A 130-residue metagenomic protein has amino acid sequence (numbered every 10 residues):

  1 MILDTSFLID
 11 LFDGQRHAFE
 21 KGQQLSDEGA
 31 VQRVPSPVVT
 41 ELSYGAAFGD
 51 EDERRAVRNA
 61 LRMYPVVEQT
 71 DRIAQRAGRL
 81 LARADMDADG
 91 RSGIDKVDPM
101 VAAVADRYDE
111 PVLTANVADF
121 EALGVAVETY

Functional and structural regions predicted by a protein language model:
M1-V34, A46-N59: Short, well-structured N-terminal submotif of metal-dependent ribonuclease cores
F7-L8, V38, I73, V101 (+1 more regions): Alpha-helix capping/helix-boundary segments
L42, D95-P111: Acidic, metal-associated active-site segment
Y64-P65, G124-Y130: Active-site regions of enzymes building and remodeling cell-envelope glycoconjugates
P65-D85: Acidic catalytic patch
